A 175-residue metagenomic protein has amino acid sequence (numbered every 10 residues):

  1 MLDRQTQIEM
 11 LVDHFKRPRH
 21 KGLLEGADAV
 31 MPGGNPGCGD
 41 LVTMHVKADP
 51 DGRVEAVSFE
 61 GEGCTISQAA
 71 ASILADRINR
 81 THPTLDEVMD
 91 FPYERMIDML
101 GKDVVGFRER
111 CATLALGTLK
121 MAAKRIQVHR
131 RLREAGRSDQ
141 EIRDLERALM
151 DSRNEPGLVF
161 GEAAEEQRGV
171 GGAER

Functional and structural regions predicted by a protein language model:
M1-E25, V30, D76, T84-R175: C-terminal binding/interaction regions
D13, R17-A56: Structured beta-strand/loop patches that form or line metal/cofactor-binding pockets in enzymes
C38, G61-A69: Short, thiol/selenol-centered motifs that function as redox-active sites or metal-ligating centers
K47-D49, E60, N79: Solvent-exposed residues in well-ordered beta-strands and their adjoining turns, especially edge/terminal strands
D49-R53, C64, Y93: Short connector loops/turns at beta-strand edges and beta->alpha or beta->beta junctions
I66-A71, C111-L114: Catalytic-loop motifs flanking and including active-site residues across diverse enzymes
A69, H82-L85: Flexible, solvent-exposed short loops/turns enriched in glycine
A70-I78: Short, small-residue alpha-helix embedded
